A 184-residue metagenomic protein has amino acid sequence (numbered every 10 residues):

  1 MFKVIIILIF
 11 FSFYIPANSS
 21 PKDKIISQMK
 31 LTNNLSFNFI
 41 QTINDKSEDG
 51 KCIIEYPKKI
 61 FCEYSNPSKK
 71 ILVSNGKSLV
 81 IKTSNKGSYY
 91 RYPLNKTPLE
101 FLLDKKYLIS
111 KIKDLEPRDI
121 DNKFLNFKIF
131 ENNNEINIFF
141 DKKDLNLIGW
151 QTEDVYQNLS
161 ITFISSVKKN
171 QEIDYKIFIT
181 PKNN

Functional and structural regions predicted by a protein language model:
V4-F13: Sec-dependent N-terminal signal peptides
P16-P21: Boundary at the C-terminal end of the N-terminal hydrophobic targeting segment
S27-S47: A short, Trp-centered hydrophobic/proline-enriched beta-strand micro-motif
L31, I54-K59, S74-S78, D121-N122 (+1 more regions): Short, solvent-exposed coil/turn segments at beta-strand boundaries
Q41, K58, Y64-S68, G76-S78 (+5 more regions): A mature extracytoplasmic/lumenal domain signature
C52-F101, S160: An acidic-aromatic
N85-F124: Flexible, surface-exposed loop/linker segments and immediately adjacent secondary-structure boundaries
S110-N184: Gly/Pro-enriched, hydrophobic low-complexity segments that function as extracytoplasmic propeptides/linkers
